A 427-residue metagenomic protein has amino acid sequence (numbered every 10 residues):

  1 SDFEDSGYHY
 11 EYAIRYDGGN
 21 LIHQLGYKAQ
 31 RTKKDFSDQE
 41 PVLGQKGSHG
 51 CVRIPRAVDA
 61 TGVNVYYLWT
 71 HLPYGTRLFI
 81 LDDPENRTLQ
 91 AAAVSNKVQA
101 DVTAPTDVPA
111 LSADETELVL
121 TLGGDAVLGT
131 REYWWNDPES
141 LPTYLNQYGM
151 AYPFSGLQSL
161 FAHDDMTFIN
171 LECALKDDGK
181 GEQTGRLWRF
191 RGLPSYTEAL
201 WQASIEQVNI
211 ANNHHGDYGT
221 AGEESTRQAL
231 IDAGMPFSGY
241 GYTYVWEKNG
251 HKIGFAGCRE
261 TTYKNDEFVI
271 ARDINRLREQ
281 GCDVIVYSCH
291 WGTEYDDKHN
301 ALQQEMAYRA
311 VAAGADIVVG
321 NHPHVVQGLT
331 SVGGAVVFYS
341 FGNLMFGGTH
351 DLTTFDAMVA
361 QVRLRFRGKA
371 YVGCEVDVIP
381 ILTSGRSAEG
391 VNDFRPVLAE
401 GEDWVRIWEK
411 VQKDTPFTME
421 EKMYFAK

Functional and structural regions predicted by a protein language model:
D2-P105, Q327: Exported/periplasmic cell-wall-interacting domains
V102-K427: Acidic, metal/ion-coordinating pockets
